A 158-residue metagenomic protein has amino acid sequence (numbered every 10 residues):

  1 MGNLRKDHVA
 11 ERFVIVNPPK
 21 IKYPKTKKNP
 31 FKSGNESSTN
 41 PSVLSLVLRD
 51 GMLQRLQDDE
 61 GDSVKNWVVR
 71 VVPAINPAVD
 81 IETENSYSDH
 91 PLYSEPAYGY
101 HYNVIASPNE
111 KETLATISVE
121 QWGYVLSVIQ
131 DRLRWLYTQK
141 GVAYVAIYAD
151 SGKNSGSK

Functional and structural regions predicted by a protein language model:
M1-K158: Active-site microenvironments that recognize anionic phosphate/pyrophosphate groups
